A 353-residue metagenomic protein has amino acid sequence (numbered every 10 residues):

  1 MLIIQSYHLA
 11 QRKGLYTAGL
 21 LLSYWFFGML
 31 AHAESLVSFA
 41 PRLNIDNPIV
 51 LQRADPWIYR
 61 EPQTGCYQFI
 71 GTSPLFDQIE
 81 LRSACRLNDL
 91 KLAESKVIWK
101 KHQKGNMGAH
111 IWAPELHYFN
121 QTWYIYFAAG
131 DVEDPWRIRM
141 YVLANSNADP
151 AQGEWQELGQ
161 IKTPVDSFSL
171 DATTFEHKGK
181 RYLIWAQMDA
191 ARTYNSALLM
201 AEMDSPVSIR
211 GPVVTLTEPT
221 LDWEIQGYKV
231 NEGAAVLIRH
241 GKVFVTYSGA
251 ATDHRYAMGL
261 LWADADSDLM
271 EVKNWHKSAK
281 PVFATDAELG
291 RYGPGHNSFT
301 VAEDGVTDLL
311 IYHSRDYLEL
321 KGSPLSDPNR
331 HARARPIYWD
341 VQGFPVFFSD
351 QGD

Functional and structural regions predicted by a protein language model:
M1-Q11: N-terminal secretory signal peptides that target proteins for export/translocation
A18-G28: Bacterial N-terminal signal peptides
E34-D353: Carbohydrate-active catalytic/glycan-binding domains of CAZyme proteins, especially the secreted or lumenal ectodomains
